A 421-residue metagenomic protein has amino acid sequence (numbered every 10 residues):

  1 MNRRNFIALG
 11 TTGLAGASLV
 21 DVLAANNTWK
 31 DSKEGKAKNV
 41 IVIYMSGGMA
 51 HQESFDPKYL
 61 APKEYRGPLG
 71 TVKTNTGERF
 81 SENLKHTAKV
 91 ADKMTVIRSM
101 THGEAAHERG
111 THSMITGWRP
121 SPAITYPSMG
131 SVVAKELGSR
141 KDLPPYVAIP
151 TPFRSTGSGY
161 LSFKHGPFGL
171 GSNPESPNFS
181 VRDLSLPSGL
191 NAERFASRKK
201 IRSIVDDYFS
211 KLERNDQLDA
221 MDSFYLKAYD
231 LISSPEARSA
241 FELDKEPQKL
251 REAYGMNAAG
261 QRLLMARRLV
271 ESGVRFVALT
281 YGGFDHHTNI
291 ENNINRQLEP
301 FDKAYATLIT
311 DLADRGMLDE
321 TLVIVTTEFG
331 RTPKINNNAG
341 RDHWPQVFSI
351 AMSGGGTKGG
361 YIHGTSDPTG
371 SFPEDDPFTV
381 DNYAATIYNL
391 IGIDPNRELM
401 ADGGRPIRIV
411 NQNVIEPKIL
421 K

Functional and structural regions predicted by a protein language model:
M1-K421: Ligand-binding pockets and gating/stacking loops
